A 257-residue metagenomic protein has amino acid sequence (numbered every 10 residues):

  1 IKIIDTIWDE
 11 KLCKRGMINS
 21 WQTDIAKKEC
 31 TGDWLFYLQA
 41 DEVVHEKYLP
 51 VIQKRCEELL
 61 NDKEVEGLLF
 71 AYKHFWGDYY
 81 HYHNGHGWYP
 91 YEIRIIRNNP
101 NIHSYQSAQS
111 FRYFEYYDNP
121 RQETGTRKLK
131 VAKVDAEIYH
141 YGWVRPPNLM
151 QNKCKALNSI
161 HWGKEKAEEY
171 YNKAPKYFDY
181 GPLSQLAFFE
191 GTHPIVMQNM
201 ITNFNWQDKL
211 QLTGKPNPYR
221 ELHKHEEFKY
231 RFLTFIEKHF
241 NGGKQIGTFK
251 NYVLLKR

Functional and structural regions predicted by a protein language model:
I1-W34: Active-site-proximal specificity loops/subdomain of glycosyltransferases
G16-S20, D24, V43-R257: Catalytic-site signature of metal-activated, phosphate-bearing donor transferases, centered on the GT-A/GT-A-like
G32-H45: Short beta-strand-to-loop acidic/aromatic patch adjacent to the donor-nucleotide binding site
